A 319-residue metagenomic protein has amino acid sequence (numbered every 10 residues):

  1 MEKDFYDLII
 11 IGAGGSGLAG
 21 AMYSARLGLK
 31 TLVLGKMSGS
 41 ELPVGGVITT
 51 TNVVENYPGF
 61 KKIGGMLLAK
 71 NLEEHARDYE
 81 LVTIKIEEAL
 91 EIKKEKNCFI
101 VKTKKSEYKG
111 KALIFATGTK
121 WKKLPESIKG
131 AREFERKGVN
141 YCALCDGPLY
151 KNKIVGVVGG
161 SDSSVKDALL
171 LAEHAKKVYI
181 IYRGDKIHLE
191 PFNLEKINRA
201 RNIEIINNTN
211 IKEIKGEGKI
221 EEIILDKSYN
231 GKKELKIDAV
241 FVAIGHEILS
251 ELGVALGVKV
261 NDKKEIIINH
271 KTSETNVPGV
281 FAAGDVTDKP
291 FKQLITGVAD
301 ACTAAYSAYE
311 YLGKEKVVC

Functional and structural regions predicted by a protein language model:
M1-I11, R26-L27, L32-V33, G39 (+4 more regions): FAD-binding core/adjacent interface of flavoenzyme oxidoreductases
Y6-Y79, S163-E190, N261, C319: Beta1-alpha1 glycine-rich phosphate/pyrophosphate-binding loop at the start of Rossmann-like nucleotide-binding domains
G14-G15, W121, S161-S163, D288: Residue-level detector of alpha-helix initiation sites
M22, V165-D167, V286-C319: A conserved FAD-binding loop/helix module that cradles the flavin
A76-K102, Y108-K109, E173-H270, G313-C319: A Rossmann-like FAD-binding core segment of flavoenzymes
S127, A131-L149, I244-F291, T296 (+2 more regions): FAD-site-proximal beta/loop scaffold in flavoenzymes
D146-A172: Conserved FAD-binding catalytic core of PHBH/FMO-like flavoproteins
